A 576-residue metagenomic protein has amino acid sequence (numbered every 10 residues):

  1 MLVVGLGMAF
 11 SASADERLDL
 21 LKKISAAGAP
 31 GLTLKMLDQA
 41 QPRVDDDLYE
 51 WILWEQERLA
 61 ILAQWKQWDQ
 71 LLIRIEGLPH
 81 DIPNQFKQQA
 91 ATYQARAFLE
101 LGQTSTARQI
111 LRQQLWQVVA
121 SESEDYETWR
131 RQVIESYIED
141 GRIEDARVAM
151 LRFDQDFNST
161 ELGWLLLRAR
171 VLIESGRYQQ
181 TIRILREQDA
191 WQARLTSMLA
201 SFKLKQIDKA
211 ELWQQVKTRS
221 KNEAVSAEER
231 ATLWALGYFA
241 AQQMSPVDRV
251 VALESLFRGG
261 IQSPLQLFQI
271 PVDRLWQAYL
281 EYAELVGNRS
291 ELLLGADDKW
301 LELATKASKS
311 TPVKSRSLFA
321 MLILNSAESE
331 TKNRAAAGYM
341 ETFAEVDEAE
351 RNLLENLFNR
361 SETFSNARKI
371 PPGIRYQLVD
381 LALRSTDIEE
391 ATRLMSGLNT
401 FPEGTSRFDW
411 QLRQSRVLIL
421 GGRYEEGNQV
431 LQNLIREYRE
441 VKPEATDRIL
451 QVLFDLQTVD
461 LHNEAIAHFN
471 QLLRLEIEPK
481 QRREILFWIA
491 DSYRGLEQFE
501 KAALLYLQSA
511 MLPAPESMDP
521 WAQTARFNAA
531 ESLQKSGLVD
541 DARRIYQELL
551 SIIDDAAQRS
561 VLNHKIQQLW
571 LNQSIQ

Functional and structural regions predicted by a protein language model:
M1-G7: Bacterial N-terminal signal peptides
A12-Q576: Acidic, polar-rich low-complexity tracts and alpha-helical solenoid repeat scaffolds
